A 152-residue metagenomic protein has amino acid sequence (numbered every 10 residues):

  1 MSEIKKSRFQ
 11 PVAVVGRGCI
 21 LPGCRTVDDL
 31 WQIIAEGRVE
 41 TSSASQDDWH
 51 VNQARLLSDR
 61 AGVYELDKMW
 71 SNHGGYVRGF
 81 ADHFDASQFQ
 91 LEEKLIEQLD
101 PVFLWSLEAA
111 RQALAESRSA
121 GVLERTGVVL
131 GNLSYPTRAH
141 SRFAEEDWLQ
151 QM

Functional and structural regions predicted by a protein language model:
S2-M152: Cys-dependent condensing catalytic cores that perform Claisen condensation/acyl-transfer in fatty-acid/polyketide
